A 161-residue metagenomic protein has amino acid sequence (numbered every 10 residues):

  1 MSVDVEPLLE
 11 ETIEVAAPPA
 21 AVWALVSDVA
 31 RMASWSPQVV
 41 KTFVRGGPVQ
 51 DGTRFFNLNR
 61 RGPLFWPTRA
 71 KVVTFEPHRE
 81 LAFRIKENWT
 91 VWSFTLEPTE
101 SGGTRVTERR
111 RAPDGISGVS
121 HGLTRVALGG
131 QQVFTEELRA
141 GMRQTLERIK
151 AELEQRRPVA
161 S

Functional and structural regions predicted by a protein language model:
M1-G46, Q50: Hydrophobic ligand-binding cavity/cleft-lining segments
L8-E10, F65-R69, W89-S93: Short, surface-exposed coil-to-beta transition loops
T12-A16, F43, L58, K71 (+2 more regions): Generic structural detector for well-ordered beta-strands
V15, R61-P63, E76, E87-W89 (+1 more regions): A generic beta-sheet turn/junction motif
P19-A20, P48-V49, V73-H78, T95-R105 (+1 more regions): A short, structured loop/turn motif at beta-sheet edges
R54-R60, E80-E87: Short beta-strand segments that buttress and anchor functional surface loops
R61-W66, D114-G118: Short, cysteine-centered beta-strand-loop-beta hairpins and adjacent loop/turn segments enriched in charged/polar
I85-R143, I149, A160-S161: Beta-strand/loop substructures that line and gate deep hydrophobic ligand-binding cavities in soluble
